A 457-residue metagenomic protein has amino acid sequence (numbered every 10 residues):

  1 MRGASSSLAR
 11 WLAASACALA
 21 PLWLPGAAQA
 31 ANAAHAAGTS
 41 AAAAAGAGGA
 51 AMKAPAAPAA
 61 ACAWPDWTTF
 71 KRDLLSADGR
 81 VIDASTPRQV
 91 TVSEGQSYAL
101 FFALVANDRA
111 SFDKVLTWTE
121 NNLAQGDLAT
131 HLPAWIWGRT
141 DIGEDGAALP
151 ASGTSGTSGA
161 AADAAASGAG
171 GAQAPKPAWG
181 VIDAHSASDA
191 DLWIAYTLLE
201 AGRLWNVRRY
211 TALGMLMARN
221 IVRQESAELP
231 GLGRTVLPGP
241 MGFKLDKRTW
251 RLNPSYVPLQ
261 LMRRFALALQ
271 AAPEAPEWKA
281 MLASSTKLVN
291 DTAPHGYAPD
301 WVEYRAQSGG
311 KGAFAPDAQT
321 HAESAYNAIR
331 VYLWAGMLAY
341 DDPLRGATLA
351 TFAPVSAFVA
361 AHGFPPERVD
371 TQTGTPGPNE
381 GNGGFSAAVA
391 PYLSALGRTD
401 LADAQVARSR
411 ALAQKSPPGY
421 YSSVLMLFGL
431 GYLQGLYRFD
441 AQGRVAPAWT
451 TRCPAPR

Functional and structural regions predicted by a protein language model:
M1-S7: N-terminal secretory signal peptides that target proteins for export/translocation
W11-W23: Bacterial N-terminal signal peptides
A31-A33, G38-E94, L104-G153, G159-V181 (+5 more regions): Low-complexity, Ser/Thr/Pro/Gly-enriched N-terminal "stalk/linker" regions
A54-P65, Q89-E94, L128-A134, I142-G153 (+5 more regions): Extended ligand-binding clefts on enzyme/binding-domain cores
A99, S111-F112, Y210-G214, T348 (+1 more regions): Solenoid-repeat scaffolds in large eukaryotic assemblies
F101-V105, W193-R203, Q260-L267, L333-M337 (+2 more regions): Short glycine/serine- and small hydrophobic-enriched flexible loop segments
D113, T117-T119, H185-L198, W205: Mobile, glycine-rich extracellular loop/lid and propeptide segments that shape or gate substrate/ligand access
V369, T373-R457: C-terminal functional modules
